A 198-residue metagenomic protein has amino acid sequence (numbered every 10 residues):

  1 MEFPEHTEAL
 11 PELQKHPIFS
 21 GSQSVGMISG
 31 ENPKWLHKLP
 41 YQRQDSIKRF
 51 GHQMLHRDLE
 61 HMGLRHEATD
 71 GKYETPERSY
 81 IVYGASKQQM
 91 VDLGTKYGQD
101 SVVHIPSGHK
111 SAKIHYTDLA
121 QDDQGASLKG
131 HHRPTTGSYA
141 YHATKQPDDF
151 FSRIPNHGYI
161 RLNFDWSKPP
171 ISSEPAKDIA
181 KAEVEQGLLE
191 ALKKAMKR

Functional and structural regions predicted by a protein language model:
M1-E60, T144, D149, R153-M196: N-terminal, charge-rich interaction modules
P17-F19, D92-T95, H104: A general structural signal for short secondary-structure junctions and capping/turn motifs
S22-V25, P76-S79, G98-S101: Short, surface-exposed beta-edge/turn micro-motifs
I28-G30, V82-A85, I105: Short His-Asn-centered micro-motif
K34-K38, Q88-V91, S111: Short, surface-exposed beta-strand/loop "edge" segments at domain boundaries and coil↔beta transitions
D58-D92, K96: Short, intrinsically disordered low-complexity segments
Q99-S111: Conserved short beta-strand edge segments in small beta-sheet-based binding/regulatory domains
I114-Q146, A182: Short, low-order "capping/linker" segments at domain edges
